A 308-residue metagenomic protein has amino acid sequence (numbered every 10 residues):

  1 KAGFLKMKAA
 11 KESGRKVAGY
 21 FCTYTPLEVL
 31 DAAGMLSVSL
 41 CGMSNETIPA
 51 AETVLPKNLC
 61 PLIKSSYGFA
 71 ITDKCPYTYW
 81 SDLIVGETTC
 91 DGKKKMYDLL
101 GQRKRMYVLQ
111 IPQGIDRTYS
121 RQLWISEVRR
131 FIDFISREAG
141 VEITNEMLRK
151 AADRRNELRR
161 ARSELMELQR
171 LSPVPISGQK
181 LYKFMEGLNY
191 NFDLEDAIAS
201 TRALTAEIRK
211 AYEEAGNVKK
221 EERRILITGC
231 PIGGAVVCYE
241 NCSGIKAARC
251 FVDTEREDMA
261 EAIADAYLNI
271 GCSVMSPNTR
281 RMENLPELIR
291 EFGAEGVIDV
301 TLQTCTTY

Functional and structural regions predicted by a protein language model:
K1-K16, D133-R249, N278: A charged, amphipathic alpha-helical module
G3-K11, R15-T23, L27-D31, E46-L55 (+1 more regions): Metallocofactor- and cofactor-centric catalytic cores in central/energy metabolism, strongly enriched
E12, Y24, V29-M43, A50-A51 (+2 more regions): Redox- and metal-dependent alpha/beta enzyme cores, enriched for Fe-S-associated oxidoreductases and cofactor-handling
V17, D82-L83, G296: Structural motif
K57-K74, S273-P286: Glycine-rich, highly charged phosphate/nucleotide-binding loops
Y67-R137: Acidic/His-rich segments in extracytoplasmic proteins that coordinate ligands and/or metal ions
K94-K95, Q303-Y308: Glycine/threonine-rich flexible loop motifs
I289, G293-I298: Proline-aspartate-enriched helix->loop->beta-strand connector
